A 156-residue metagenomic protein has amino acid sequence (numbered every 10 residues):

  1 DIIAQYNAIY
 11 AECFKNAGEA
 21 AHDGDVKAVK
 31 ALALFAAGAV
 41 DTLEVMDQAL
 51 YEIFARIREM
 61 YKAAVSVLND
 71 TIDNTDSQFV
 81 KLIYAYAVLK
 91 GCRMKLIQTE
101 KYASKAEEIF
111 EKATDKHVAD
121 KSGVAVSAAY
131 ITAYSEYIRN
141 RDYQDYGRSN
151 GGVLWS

Functional and structural regions predicted by a protein language model:
I2, A28, L50-I53, Q98-Y102: Residue-level recognition of alpha-helical structural elements
I2-A21, I53-D73, K105-S122, D142-Y143: Long, well-ordered core segments of solenoidal/helical folds
I3, K30-L32, A36: Alpha-helical membrane segments in multi-pass integral membrane proteins
G18-L32, Q48, I53-I57, L68-K81 (+2 more regions): Solvent-exposed loop and edge beta-strand segments that line ligand/cofactor-binding and catalytic clefts
F35, Y61, Y84: Conserved anionic group-binding/transfer micro-motifs
V40-D47, C92-I97: Short coil/turn linking the two alpha-helices of tandem helical-hairpin repeats
Q78-V80, A85-S156: CBM-like carbohydrate-recognition segments
